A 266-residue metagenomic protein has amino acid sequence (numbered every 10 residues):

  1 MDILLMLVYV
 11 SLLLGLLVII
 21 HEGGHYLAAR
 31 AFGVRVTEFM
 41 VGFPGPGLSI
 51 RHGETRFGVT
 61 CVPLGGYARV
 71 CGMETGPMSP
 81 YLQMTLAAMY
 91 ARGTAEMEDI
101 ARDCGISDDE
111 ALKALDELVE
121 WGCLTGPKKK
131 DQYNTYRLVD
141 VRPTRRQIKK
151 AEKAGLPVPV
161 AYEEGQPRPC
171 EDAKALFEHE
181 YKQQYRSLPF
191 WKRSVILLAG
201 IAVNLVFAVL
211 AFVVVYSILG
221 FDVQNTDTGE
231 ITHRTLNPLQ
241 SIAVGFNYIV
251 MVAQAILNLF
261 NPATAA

Functional and structural regions predicted by a protein language model:
D2, M6-V10, P189-R193: Residue-level signature of transmembrane alpha-helical entry/exit and packing/kink sites in multi-pass membrane
M6-P80, E110-E180: Small-residue-rich helix-interface/hinge motifs
H25, M97, K192: Generic structural marker for isolated residues within well-ordered, non-membrane alpha-helices of soluble domains
F57-T60, G93, V195: Residues that recognize and position ribonucleotide moieties
S79-R92, V119: Positively charged, polyanion-binding regions of nucleic-acid-associated proteins
A91-C104: Short acidic, hydrophobic short linear motifs in intrinsically disordered regions
E163-L205, V209-A266: Functional transmembrane alpha-helices
